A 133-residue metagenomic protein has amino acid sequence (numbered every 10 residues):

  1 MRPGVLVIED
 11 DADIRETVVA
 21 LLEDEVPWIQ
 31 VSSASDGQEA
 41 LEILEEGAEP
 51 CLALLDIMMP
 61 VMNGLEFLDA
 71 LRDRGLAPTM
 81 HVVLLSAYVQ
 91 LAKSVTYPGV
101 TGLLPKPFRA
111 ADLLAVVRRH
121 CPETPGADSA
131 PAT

Functional and structural regions predicted by a protein language model:
E9: Conserved acidic carboxylate
A12-S32: Two-component/phosphorelay signaling modules centered on CheY-like receiver
S33-E42, G64: Helix N-cap/capping motif at the beta->alpha junctions
E42, L65-P78: Short amphipathic alpha-helix used as the core "switch/output" element in two-component signaling
M59: Receiver (REC) domain active-site loop signature in two-component systems and cognate sites in sensor histidine kinases
E66, P78-T79, Y88-P105, A115: Alpha4 helix (beta4-alpha4-beta5 surface) of REC/receiver domains from two-component response regulators
V83-L85: Hydrophobic/aromatic residues positioned on beta-strands within the core alpha/beta folds
F108-R119: C-terminal output helix
